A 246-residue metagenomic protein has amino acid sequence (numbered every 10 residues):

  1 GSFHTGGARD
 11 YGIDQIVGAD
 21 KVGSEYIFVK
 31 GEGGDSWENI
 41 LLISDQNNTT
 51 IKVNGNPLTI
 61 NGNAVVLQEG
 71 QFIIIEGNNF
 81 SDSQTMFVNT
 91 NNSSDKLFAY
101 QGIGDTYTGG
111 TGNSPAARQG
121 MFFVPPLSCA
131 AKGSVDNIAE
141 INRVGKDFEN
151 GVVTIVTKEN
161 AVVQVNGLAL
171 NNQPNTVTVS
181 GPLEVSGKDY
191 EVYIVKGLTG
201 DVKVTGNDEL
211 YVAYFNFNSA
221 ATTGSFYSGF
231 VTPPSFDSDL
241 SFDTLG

Functional and structural regions predicted by a protein language model:
G1-L245: Intrinsically disordered, low-complexity linker/terminal regions across diverse proteins
